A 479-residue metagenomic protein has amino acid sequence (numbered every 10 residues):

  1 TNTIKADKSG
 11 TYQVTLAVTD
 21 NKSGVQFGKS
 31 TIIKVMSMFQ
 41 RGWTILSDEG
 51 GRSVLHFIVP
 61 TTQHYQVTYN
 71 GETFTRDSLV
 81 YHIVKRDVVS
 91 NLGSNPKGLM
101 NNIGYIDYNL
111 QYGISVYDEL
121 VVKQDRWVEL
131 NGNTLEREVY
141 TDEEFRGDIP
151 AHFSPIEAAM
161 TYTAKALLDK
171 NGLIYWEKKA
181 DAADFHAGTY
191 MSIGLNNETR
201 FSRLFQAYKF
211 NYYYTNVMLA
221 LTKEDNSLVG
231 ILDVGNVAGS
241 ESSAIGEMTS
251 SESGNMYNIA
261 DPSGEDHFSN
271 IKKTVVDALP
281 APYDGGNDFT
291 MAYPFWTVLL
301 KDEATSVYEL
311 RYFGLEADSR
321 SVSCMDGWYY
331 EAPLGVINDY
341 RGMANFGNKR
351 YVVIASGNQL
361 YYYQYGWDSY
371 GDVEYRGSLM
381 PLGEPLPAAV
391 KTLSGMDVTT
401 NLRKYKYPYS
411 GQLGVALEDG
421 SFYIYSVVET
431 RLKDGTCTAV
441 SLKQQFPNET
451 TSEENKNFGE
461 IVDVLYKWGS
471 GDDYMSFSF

Functional and structural regions predicted by a protein language model:
T1-F39: Beta-strand-enriched, solvent-exposed domains that form extended recognition/catalytic surfaces
I32-T62: An edge-strand/N-cap motif at the start of beta-rich repeat modules
F39-T44, D118-E119, K165, Y293-V298 (+3 more regions): Entry beta-strands of beta-propeller and related beta-repeat scaffolds
Y69-S115: Tryptophan-paired
S94-M100, A260-A278, W328-Y340, G383-R403 (+1 more regions): Repeat-based blade/solenoid architectures
R126-D368: Acidic, serine/threonine- and glycine-rich low-complexity intrinsically disordered segments that serve as flexible
V336-F422: Loop/turn-rich, solvent-exposed surfaces of beta-rich toroidal or solenoidal domains
Y405-F479: Blade-level signature of beta-propeller repeat domains, shared across WD40, Kelch, NHL, RCC1 and BNR/Asp-box propellers
